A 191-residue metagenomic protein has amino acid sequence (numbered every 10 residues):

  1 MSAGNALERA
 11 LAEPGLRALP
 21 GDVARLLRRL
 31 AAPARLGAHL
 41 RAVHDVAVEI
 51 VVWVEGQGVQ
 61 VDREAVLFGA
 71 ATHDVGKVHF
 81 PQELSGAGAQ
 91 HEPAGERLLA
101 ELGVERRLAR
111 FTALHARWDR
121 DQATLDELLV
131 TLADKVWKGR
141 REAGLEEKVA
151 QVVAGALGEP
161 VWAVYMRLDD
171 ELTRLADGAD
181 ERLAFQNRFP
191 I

Functional and structural regions predicted by a protein language model:
M1-Q90, R141: Acidic/His-rich, divalent-metal-binding segments that scaffold phosphate/diphosphate chemistry
L7-A10, V23-L27, L132, L145-V153 (+3 more regions): Generic structural signal of hydrophobic/aromatic residues within well-ordered alpha-helices of folded domains
E8, E13, D22, D45 (+7 more regions): Acidic-enriched, low-complexity/disordered segments with a strong bias for Aspartate over Glutamate
R28-L30, V59-E159: Divalent metal-dependent catalytic cores for phosphoryl transfer on phosphate-bearing substrates
A32-R35, V52, A154, G158 (+1 more regions): Generic secondary-structure signature for well-ordered alpha-helical cores
E49-V52, R97, R174: A generic structural signal for well-ordered alpha-helical segments enriched in polar/charged residues
V161-I191: Charged phosphate-binding loop/patch that engages nucleotide di/tri-phosphates or the phosphate backbone of nucleic
